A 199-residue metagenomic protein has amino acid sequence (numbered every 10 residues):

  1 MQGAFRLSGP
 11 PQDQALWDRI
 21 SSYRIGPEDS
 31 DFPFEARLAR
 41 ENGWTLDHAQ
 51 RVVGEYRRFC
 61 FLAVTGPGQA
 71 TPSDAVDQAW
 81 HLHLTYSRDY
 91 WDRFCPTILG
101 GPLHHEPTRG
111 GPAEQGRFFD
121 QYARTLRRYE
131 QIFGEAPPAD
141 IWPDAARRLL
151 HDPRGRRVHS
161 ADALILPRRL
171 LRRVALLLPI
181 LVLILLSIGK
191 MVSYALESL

Functional and structural regions predicted by a protein language model:
M1-L199: Acidic, Ser/Thr/Pro-rich intrinsically disordered cytosolic tails and loops of eukaryotic transmembrane proteins
